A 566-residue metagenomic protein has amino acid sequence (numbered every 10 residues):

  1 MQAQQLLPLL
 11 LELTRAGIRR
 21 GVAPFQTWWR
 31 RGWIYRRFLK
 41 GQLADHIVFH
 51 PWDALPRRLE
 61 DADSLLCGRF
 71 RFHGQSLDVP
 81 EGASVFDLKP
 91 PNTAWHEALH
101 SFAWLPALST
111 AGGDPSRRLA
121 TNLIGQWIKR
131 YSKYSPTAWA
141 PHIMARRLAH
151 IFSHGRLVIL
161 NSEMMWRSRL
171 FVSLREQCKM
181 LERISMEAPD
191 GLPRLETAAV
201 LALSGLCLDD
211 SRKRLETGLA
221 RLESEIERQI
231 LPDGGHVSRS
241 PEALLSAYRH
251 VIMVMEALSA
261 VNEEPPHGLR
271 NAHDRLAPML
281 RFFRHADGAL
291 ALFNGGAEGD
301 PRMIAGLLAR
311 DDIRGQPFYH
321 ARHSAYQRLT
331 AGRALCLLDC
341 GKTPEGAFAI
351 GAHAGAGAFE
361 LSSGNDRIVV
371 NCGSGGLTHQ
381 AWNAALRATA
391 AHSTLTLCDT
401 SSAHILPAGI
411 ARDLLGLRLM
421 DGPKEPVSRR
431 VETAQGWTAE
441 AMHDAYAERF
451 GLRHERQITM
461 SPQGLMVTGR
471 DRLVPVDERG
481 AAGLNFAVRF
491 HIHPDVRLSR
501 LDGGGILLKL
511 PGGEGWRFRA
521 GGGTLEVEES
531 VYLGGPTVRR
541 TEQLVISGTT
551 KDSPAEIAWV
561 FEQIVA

Functional and structural regions predicted by a protein language model:
M1-V79: Extreme N-terminal leader/anchor segments
R37-D61, S76-T110, D190-L206: Long, acidic, intrinsically disordered low-complexity segments
D53, R302-R497: Catalytic and substrate-binding regions of extracellular carbohydrate-active enzymes, especially polysaccharide lyases
D78-E81, P90, Y319-H323, E425-T438 (+6 more regions): Short, ordered beta-strand-loop transition motifs
N92-H273: Aromatic-lined, polymer-binding surfaces characteristic of secreted/periplasmic polysaccharide-degrading enzymes
A202, L231-S374, T541: Carbohydrate-active enzyme catalytic cores, enriched for enzymes that act on polyanionic acidic polysaccharides
A482-S530: Polysaccharide-binding surfaces and accessory modules of carbohydrate-active proteins
G521-A566: Beta-strand-rich recognition/accessory modules
